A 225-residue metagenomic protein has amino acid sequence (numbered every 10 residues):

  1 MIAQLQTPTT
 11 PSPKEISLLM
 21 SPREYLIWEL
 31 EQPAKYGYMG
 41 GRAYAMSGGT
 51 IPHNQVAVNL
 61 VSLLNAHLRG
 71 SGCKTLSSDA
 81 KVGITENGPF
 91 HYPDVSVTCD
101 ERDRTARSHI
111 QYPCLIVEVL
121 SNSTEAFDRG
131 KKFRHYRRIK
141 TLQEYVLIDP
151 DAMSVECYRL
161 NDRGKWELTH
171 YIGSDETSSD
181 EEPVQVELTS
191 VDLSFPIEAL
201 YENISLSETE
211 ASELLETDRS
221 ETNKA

Functional and structural regions predicted by a protein language model:
M1-A225: Gly/Pro/Ser/Thr-rich low-complexity, intrinsically disordered segments predominantly at protein N-termini
